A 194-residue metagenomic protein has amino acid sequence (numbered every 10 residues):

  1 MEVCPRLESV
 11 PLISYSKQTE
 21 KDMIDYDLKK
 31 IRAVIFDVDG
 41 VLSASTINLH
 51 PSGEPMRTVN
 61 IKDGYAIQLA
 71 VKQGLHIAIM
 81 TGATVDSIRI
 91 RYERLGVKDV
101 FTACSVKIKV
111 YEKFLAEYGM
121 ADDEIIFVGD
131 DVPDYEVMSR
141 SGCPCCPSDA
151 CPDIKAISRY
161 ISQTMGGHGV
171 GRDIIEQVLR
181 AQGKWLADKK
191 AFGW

Functional and structural regions predicted by a protein language model:
M1-V38, K184-W194: Non-catalytic pre-domain segments flanking phosphatase-related domains
Y15-H76: Active-site neighborhood of HAD-like aspartate-dependent phosphohydrolases
E20-Y26, D39-H50, A103-Y111, Y160 (+1 more regions): Short, charge-rich amphipathic segments
V38, G82-A83, C104, S148-C151: Short secondary-structure boundary segments
G53-M56, L95, D99-V100, I108-W194: Mg2+-dependent phosphoryl-transfer enzymes with acidic/Ser/Thr/Gly-rich catalytic loops
T58-V59, M80, A103, I126: Residues that cap or flank secondary-structure elements
D63-A66, T84, I88, K107-V110 (+2 more regions): Amphipathic alpha-helical interface surfaces
I67-R91, F101-T102, M138: Substrate-recognition element of Asp-dependent hydrolases with the DxDx(T/V) motif
